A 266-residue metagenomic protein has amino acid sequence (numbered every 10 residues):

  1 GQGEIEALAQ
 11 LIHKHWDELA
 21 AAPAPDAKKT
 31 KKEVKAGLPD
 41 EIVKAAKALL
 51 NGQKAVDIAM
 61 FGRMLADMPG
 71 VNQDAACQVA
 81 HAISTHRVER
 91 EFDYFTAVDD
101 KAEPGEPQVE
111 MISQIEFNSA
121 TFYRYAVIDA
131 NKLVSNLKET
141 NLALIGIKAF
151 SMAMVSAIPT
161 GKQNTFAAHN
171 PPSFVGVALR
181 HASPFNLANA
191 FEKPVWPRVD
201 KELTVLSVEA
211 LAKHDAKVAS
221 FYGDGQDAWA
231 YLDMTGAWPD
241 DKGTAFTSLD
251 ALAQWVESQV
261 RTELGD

Functional and structural regions predicted by a protein language model:
G1-D266: Basic polyanion-binding and macromolecular-assembly surfaces
